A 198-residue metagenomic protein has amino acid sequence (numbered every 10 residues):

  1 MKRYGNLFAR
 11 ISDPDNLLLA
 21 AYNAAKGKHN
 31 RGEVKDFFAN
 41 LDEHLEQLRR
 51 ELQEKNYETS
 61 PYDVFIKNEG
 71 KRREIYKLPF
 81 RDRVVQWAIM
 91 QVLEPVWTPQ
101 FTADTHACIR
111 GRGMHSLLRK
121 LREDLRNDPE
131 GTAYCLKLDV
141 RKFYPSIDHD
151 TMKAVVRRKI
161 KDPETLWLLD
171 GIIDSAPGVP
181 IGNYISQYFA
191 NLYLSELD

Functional and structural regions predicted by a protein language model:
M1-E46: Non-catalytic, polymerase-adjacent accessory regions of viral genome-replication enzymes
R3-L7, M90-P145: Active-site-proximal segment of RNA-dependent polymerases
N16-L17, L48-K71, V84, I160-S175: Reverse-transcriptase-like RNA-dependent polymerase core
A20-Y22, E33-F37, T59-I66, Q100-H106 (+3 more regions): Short coil/turn segments at secondary-structure boundaries
V34-L41, L78, A107, G111 (+2 more regions): Conserved phosphate/pyrophosphate-binding and hydrolysis machinery centered on Walker-type P-loop NTPases, extending
H44, E51, D124-D198: Conserved polymerase palm-domain catalytic core
R72-F101, Y144, A176-D198: Conserved pre-motif C helix in the palm subdomain of viral-like polymerases
